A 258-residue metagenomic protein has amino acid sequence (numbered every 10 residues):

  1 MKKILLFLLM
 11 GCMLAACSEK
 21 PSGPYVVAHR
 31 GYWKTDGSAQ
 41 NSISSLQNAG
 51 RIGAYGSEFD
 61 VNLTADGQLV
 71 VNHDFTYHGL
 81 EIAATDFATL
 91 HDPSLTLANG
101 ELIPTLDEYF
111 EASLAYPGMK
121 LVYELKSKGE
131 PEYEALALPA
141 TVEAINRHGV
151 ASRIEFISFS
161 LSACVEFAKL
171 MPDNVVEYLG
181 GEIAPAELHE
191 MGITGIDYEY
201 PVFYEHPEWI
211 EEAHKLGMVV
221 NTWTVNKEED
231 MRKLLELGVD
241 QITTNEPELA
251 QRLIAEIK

Functional and structural regions predicted by a protein language model:
I4-M13: Sec-dependent N-terminal signal peptides
C17-K258: Phosphate-group recognition and catalysis centered on beta-loop-alpha active-site segments
